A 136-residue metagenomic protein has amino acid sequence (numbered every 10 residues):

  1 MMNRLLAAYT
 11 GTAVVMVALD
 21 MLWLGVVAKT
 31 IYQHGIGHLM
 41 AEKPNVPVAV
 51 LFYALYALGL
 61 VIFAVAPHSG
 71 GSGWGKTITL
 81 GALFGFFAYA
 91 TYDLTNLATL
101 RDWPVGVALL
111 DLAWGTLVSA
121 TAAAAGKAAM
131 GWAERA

Functional and structural regions predicted by a protein language model:
M1-A136: Juxtamembrane/disordered regions of integral membrane proteins
